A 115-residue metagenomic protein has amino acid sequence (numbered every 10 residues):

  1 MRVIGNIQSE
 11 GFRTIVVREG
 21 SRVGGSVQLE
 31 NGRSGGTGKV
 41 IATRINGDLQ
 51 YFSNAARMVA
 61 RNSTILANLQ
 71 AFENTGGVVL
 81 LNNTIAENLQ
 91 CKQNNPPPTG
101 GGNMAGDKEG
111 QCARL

Functional and structural regions predicted by a protein language model:
M1-L115: Extended beta-solenoid/beta-helix repeat architectures
